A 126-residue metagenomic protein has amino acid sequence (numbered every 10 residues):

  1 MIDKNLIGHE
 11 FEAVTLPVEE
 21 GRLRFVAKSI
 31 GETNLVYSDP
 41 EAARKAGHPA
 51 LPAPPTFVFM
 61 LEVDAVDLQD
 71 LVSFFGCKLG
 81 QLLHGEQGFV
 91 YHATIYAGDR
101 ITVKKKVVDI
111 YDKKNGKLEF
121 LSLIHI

Functional and structural regions predicted by a protein language model:
M1-E86: Hot-dog-fold acyl-thioester-processing enzymes
F11, R100-V103: Short Pro-Gly-centered flexible turn/kink motifs
L83-R100, D109-G116: Active-site beta-strand->loop segment that positions catalytic residues and contacts the acyl thioester
K105-V107: Conserved hydrophobic positions within beta-strands
F120-L121: Short coil-to-beta strand junction motifs in C2/discoidin
I124-I126: Conserved small/polar residues in nucleotide/adenosyl-binding loops
